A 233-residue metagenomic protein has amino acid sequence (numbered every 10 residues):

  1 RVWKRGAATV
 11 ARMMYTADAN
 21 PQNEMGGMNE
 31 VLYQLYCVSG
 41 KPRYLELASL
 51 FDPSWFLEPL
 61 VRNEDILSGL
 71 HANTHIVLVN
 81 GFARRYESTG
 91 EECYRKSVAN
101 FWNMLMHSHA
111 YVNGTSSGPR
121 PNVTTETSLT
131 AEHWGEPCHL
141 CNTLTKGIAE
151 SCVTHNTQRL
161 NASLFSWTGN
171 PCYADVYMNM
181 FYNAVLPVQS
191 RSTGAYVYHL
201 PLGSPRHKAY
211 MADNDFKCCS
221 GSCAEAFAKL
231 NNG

Functional and structural regions predicted by a protein language model:
R1-G233: Glycan-recognition and catalytic cores of secretory/periplasmic carbohydrate-active enzymes
